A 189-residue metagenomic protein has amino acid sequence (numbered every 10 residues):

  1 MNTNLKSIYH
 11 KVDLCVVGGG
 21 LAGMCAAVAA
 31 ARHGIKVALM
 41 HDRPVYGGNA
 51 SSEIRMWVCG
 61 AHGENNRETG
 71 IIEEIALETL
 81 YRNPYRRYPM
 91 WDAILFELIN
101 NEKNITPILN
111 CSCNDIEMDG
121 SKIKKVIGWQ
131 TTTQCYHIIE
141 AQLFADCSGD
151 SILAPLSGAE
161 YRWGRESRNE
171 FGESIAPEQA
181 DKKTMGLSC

Functional and structural regions predicted by a protein language model:
T3-K6, A29, I35-K36, M40-K122 (+3 more regions): Conserved N-terminal/central alpha/beta ligand/cofactor-binding core
K6-G20: Beta1/beta-strand and adjacent pyrophosphate-binding region of the FAD-binding site in flavoprotein oxidoreductases
H10-V12, T133-L143: Core beta-strand elements of the Rossmann-like FAD/NAD(P) dinucleotide-binding domain in flavoenzyme oxidoreductases
V17, I139-S148: Short hydrophobic core segments
G23: N-terminal Rossmann-fold NAD(P) dinucleotide-binding loop
T106, E140-F144, S157: Mature extracytoplasmic enzyme cores
E117-I138: Conserved beta-strand-loop-beta-strand element in the redox core of flavoprotein oxidoreductases
D146-C189: Glycine-rich loop(s) and the adjacent beta-strand/alpha-helix scaffold that form part
